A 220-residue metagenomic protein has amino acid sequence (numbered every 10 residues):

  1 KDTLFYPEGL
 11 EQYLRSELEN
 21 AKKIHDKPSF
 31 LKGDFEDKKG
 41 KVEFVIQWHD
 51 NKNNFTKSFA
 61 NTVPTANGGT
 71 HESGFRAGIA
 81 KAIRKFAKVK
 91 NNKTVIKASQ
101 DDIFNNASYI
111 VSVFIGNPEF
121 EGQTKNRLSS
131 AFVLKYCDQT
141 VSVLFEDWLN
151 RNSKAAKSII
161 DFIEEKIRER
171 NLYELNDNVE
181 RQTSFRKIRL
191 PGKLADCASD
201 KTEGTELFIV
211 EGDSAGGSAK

Functional and structural regions predicted by a protein language model:
K1-K220: GHKL-family ATPase ATP-binding module
